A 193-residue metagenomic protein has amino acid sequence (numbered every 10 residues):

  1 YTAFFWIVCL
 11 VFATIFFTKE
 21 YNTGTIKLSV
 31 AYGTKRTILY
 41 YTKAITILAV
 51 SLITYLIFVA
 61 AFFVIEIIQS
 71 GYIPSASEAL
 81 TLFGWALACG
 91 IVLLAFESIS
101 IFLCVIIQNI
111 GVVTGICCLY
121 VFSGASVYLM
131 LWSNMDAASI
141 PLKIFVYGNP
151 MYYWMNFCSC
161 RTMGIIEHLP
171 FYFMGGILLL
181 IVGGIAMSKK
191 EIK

Functional and structural regions predicted by a protein language model:
Y1-F16, Y40-Q108, A125-S126, S133 (+1 more regions): Secretory targeting signals
A13-Y32, R36, A44: Transmembrane helix boundary and interhelical loop/hinge segments in multi-pass membrane proteins
I26, Y40, I116: Active-site-flanking alpha-helical
I73, T114-K189, K193: Terminal transmembrane helical anchor/hairpin motif
